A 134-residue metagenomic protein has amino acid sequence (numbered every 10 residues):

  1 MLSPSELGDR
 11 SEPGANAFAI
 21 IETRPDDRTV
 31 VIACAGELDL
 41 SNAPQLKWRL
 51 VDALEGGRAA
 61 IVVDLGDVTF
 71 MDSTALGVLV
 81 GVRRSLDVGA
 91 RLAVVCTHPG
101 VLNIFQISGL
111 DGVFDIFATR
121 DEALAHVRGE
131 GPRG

Functional and structural regions predicted by a protein language model:
S3-W48, D67: STAS-typified acidic loop motif
F18-I20, L110, F114, R133-G134: Generic detector of bulky aromatic hydrophobic side chains
D26-D27, G66, T97, D121: Conserved catalytic submotifs in the C-terminal HATPase_c
L38-F114: Amphipathic alpha-helical interaction surfaces in cytosolic regulatory modules
D115-T119: Short acidic-hydrophobic, aromatic-tinged amphipathic segments that line or gate anion-handling sites
R120, L124-G134: Acidic/histidine-enriched, glycine/proline-rich intrinsically disordered or flexible terminal extensions
